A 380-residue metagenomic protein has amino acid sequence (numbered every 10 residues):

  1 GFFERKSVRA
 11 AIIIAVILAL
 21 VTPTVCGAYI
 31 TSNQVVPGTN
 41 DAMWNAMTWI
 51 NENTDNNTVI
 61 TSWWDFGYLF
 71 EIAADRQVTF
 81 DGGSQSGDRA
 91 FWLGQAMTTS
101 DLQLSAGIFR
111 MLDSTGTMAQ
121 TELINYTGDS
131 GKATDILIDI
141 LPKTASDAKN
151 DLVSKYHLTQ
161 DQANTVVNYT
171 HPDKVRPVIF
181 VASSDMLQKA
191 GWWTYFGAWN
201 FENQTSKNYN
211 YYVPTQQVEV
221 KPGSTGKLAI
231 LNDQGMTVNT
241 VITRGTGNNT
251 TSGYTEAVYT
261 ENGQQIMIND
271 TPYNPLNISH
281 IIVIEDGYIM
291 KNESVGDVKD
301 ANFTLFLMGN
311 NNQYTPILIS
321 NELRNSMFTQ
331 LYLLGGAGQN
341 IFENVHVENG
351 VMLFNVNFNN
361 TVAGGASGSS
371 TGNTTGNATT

Functional and structural regions predicted by a protein language model:
F3-T380: Extracytoplasmic
